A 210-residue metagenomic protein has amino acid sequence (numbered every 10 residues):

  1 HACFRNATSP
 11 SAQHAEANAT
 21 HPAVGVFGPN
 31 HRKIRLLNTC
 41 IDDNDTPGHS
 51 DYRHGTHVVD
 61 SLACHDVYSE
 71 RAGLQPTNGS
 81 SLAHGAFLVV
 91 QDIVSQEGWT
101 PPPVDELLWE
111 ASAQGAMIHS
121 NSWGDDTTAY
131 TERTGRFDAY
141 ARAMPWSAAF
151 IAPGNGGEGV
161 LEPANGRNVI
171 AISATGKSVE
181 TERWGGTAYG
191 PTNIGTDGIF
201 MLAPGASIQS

Functional and structural regions predicted by a protein language model:
H1-P101, Q114-M117, T127-Y130, M144-W146 (+3 more regions): Subtilisin-like serine protease catalytic core
T100-L108: Short, acidic/polar
L107, R136, G159-E162: A short acidic, amphipathic alpha-helical/loop segment
L108-T134, I151-P153: Short acidic, glycine-rich surface-loop motifs adjacent to enzyme active sites
E110, A139-Y140, Y189: A generic secondary-structure signal
G124-D126, A152-E158, K177-S178, S207: Catalytic metal-binding/acid-base residues of hydrolase active sites
F137-S147: Short acidic, glycine/proline-enriched helix-loop-strand junctions
I172: Alpha-helical segment proximal to the catalytic Tyr-Lys
